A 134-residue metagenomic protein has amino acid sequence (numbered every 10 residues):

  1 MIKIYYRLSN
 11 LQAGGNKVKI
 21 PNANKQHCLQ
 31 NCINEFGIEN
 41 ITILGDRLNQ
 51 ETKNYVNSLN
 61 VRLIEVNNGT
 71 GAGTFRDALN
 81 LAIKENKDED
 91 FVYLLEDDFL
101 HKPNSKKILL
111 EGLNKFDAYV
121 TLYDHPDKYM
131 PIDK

Functional and structural regions predicted by a protein language model:
M1-H27: N-proximal low-complexity "stem/linker" segments adjacent to membrane-targeting elements
I2-Y6, L29-C32, N40-I43: Hydrophobic targeting segments
Q12-G15, N49-N54, L100-P103, K128-I132: Short catalytic/ligand-binding loop motif for oxyanion handling, primarily in non-cytosolic enzymes, centered on
I20-C28, T70-T74, H101: Soluble or luminal CAZymes and related metallo-dependent hydrolases
T42-D46, T121: Short internal beta-strands
G45-E89: Active-site-proximal specificity loops/subdomain of glycosyltransferases
E89-L100: Short beta-strand-to-loop acidic/aromatic patch adjacent to the donor-nucleotide binding site
L100-K134: Conserved catalytic core of nucleotide-sugar-dependent glycosyltransferases
